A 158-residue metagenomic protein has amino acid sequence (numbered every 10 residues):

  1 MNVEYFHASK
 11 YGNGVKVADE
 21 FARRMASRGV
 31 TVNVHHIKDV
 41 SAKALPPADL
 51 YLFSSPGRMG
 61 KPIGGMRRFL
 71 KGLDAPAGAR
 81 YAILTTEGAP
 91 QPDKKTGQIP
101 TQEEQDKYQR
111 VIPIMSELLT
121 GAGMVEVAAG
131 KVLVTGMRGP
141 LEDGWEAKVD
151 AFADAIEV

Functional and structural regions predicted by a protein language model:
M1, H36: Iron-sulfur (Fe-S) cluster-binding modules
N2-R28: N-terminal beta1-alpha1 ligand-phosphate binding loop
A8-K10, I37, T86: Cofactor-binding loop segments of dinucleotide-utilizing enzymes, especially the Rossmann-like FAD- and NAD(P)+-binding
G12, S41, P90-P92: Flexible, glycine-rich phosphate/dinucleotide-binding loops and adjacent beta-alpha linkers at cofactor/substrate
K16, R24-R28, N33, P47-V158: FMN-binding flavodoxin-like domain, especially the glycine-rich phosphate-binding loop
D39-S41, R58: Short active-site-proximal "capping" loops at secondary-structure junctions
